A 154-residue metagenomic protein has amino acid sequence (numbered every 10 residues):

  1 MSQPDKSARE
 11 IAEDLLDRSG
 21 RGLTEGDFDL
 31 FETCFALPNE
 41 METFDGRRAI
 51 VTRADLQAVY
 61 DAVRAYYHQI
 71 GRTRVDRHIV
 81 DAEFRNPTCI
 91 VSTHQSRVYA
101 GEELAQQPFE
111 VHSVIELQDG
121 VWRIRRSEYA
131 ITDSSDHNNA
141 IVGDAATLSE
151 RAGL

Functional and structural regions predicted by a protein language model:
M1-L37, V142-L154: Short, low-complexity N-terminal intrinsically disordered segments enriched in polar/charged residues
L16-S19, L23, F35, L56-V63 (+2 more regions): Hydrophobic alpha-helical core bundles mediating ligand binding, dimerization, or RNAP-core interactions
F28-T88: A solvent-exposed, acidic/Ser-Thr-rich amphipathic alpha-helical stretch
H68-R77, C89-I90, R123-S127, I131-S134 (+1 more regions): C-terminal-biased regions
R77-A82, Q95-V98, E110-E116, Y129: Hydrophobic/aromatic beta-strand elements that line small-molecule binding cavities or substrate pockets in beta-rich
N86-S96: A short hydrophobic beta-strand element
V98-Q106: Short, cysteine-centered beta-strand-loop-beta hairpins and adjacent loop/turn segments enriched in charged/polar
P108-I141: Short beta-strand edge/turn micro-motifs at domain boundaries
